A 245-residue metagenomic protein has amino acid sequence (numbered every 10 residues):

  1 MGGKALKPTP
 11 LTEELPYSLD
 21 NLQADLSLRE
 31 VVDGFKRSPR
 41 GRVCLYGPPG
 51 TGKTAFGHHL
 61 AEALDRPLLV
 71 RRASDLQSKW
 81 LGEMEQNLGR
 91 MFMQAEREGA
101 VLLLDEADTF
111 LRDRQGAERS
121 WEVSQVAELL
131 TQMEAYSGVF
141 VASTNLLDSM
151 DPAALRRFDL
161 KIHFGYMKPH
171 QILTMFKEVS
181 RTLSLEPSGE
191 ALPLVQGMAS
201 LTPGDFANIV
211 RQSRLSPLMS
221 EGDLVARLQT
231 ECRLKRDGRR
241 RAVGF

Functional and structural regions predicted by a protein language model:
M1-D113, W121-F245: AAA+ P-loop ATPase motor domain of ring mechanoenzymes
E118: Mid-to-C-terminal catalytic subdomains of enzymes that bind/position adenosyl phosphate moieties or nucleic-acid
